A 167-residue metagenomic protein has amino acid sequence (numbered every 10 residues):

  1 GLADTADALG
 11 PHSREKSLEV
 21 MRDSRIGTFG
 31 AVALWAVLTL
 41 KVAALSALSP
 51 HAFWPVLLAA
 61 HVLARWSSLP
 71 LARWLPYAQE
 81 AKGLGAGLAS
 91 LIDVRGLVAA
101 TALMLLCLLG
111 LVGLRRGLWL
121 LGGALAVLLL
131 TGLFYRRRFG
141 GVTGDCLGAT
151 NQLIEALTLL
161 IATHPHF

Functional and structural regions predicted by a protein language model:
L9, S13-K16, D23-F167: Hydrophobic alpha-helical transmembrane segments
